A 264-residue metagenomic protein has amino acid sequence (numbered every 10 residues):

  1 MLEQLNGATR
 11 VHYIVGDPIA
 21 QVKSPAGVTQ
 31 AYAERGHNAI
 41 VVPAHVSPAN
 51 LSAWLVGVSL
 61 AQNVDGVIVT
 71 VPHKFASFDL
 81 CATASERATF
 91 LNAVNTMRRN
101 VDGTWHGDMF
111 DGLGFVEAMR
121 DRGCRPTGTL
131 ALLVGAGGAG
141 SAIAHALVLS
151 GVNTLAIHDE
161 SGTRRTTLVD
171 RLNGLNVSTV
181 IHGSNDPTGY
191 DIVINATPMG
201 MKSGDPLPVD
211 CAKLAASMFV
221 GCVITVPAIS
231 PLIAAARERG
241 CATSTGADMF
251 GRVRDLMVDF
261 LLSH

Functional and structural regions predicted by a protein language model:
L2-R122, I229: Phosphate/diphosphate ligand-binding glycine-rich loop within oxidoreductases
L5-N6, P126-T127, G151, V209-M218: Short, conserved loop/helix-junction motifs that constitute active-site signature segments in enzyme catalytic cores
G16, M109-G112, M119, G123-C124 (+2 more regions): Glycine-rich adenosine-cofactor-binding loop
V69-A76, A139, P198-M201, V226 (+1 more regions): Short glycine-rich anion-binding loops that position phosphate/pyrophosphate groups of nucleotides and phosphorylated
E117, D121, T225-V226, R239-H264: Active-site capping/gating segments
L149-T154, R239-A242: Conserved S-adenosyl-L-methionine
V152-L172: NAD(P)-binding Rossmann-fold cofactor-contacting core
N173-S244: Rossmann-like adenosine-cofactor binding region
